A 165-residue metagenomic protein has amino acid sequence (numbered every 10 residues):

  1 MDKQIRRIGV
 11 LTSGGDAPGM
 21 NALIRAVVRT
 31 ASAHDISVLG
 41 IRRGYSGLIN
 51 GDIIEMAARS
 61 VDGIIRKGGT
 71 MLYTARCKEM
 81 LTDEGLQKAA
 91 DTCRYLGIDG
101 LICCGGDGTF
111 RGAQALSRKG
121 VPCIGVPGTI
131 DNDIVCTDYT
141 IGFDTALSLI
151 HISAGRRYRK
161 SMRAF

Functional and structural regions predicted by a protein language model:
D2-I49: N-terminal phosphate-binding or glycine-rich loops at protein starts, especially the Walker A/P-loop of NTPases
G14-P18, G105-R111: Gly/Ser/Thr-rich loops at beta-strand to alpha-helix junctions that form or flank small-molecule/cofactor-binding
A22-V27, G108-V121: Short Gly/Thr/Asp-enriched flexible loops that form oxyanion-binding sites at enzyme active sites
L39-I41, L116-T140, D144: Short, acidic/small-residue loops that bind anionic groups at enzyme active sites
Y45-L48, F110, T129-I134: Short gly/pro/ser/thr-enriched loop/turn and capping motifs at secondary-structure boundaries
L48-C103, T109, Y139-A146: Glycine-rich oxoanion-binding loops at beta->alpha junctions
I150-R156: Conserved small/polar residues in nucleotide/adenosyl-binding loops
M162-F165: Hydrophobic alpha-helical segments, chiefly the membrane-spanning helices and signal/signal-anchor peptides
